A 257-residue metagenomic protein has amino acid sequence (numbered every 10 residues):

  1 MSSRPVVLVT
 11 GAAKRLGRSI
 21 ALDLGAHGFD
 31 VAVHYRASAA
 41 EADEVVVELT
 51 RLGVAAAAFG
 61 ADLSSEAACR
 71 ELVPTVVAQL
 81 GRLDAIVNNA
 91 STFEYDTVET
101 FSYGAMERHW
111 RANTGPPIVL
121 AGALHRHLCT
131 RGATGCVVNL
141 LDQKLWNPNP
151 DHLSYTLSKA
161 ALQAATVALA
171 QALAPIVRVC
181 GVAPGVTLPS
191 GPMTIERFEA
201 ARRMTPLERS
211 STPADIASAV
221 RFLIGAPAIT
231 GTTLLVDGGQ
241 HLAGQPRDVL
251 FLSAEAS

Functional and structural regions predicted by a protein language model:
A13-R15: Conserved glycine-rich cofactor-binding loop
L24, R82-D84, Q163, L173-T187 (+1 more regions): Conserved Rossmann-fold SDR core element
H27-E44: Conserved glycine-rich Rossmann-like NAD(P)H-binding loop of the short-chain dehydrogenase/reductase
R70, T92-E107, R126, D151-S154 (+2 more regions): Conserved mid-core segment of classical short-chain dehydrogenase/reductases
T92, C129-A174, V186-T187: Catalytic loop of short-chain dehydrogenase/reductase
T92, E99-I118, V138, Y155-S158 (+2 more regions): Catalytic Tyr-X3-Lys loop
Y103, A112-G132, A170-Q171, P175 (+2 more regions): Amphipathic alpha-helical dimer-interface segment in Rossmann-like NAD(P)H-dependent oxidoreductases
P213-V236, H241-L242: C-terminal substrate-recognition "lid" of short-chain dehydrogenase/reductases
